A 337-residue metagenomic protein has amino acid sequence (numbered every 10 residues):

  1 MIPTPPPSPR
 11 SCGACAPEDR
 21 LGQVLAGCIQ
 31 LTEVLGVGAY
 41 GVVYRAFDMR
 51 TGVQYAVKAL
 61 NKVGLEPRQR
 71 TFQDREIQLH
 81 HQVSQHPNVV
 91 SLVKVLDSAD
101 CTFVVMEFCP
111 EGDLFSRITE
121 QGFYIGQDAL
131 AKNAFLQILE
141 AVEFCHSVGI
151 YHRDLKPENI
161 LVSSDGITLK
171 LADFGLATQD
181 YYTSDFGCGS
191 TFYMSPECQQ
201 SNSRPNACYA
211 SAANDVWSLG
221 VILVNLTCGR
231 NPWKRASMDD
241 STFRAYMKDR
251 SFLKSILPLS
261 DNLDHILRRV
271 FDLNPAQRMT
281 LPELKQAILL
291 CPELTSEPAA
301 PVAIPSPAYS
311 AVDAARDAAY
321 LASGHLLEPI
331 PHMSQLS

Functional and structural regions predicted by a protein language model:
V42: Conserved N-lobe ATP-binding subsite of Hanks-type protein kinase domains, especially the beta3 VAIK lysine
L60-V83: Conserved N-lobe beta3->alphaC-helix segment of eukaryotic protein kinase catalytic domains
K94-V95: A short, aromatic-enriched beta-strand patch in the conserved N-lobe beta-sheet of the protein kinase catalytic domain
A99-D113, R117: Conserved short submotifs of the Hanks-type protein kinase catalytic core that shape the nucleotide-binding pocket
A134-F135: Activation segment signature within eukaryotic-like protein kinase domains
H146-S163: Catalytic-loop of the protein kinase fold
